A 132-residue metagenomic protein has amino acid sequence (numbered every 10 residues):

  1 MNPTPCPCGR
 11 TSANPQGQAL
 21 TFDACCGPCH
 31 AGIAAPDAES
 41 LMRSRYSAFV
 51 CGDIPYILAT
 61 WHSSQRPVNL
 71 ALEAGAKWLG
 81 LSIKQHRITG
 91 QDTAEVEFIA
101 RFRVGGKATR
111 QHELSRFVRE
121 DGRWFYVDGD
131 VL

Functional and structural regions predicted by a protein language model:
N2-A19: Short Cys/His-rich zinc-binding micro-motifs
P5, E95, L114-R116: Conserved hydrophobic/aromatic beta-strand scaffold that supports enzyme active sites
P7, S82, R116-V118: Generic structural detector for well-ordered beta-strands
L20-C29: Cysteine-rich micro-motifs
C29, A100, D130-L132: A short beta-strand motif that forms part of the nucleic acid-binding face of small beta-barrel RNA-binding folds
C29-A74: Core segments of small alpha/beta cavity-forming domains
E73-R110: Surface-exposed, charged secondary-structure patches
H112-L132: Short beta-strand edge/turn micro-motifs at domain boundaries
